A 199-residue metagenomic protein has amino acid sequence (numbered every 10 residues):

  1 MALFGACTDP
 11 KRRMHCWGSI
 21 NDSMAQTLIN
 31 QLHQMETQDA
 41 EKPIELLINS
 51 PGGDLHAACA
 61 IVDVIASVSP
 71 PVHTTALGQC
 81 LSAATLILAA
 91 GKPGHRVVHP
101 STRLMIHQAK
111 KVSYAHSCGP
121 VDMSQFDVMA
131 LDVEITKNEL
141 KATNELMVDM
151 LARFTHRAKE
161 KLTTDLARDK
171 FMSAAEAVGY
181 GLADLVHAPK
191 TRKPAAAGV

Functional and structural regions predicted by a protein language model:
M1-A83, A89-V199: N-terminal organellar transit peptides
